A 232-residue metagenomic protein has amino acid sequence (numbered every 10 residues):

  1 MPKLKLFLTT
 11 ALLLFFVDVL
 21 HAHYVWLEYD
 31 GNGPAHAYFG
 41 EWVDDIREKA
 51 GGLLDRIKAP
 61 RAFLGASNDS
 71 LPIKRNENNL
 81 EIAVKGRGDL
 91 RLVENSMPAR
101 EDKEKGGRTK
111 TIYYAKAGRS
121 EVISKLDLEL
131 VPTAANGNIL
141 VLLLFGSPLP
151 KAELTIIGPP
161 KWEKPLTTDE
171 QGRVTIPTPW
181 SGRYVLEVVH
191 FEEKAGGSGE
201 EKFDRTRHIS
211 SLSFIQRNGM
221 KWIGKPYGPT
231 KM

Functional and structural regions predicted by a protein language model:
L4-F15: Sec-dependent N-terminal signal peptides
D18-A22: Sec/Tat signal peptide C-region and signal peptidase I cleavage site
H23-P34, D102-N138, P160, E200-M232: Beta-strand-rich domain onsets/edges
G33-I46, V131-F145: Beta-strand-rich structural segments
V43-E81: N-terminal, post-signal-peptide region of Sec/Tat-exported proteins
P60-N68, A152-L166: Short amphipathic beta-strand segments in non-cytosolic proteins
N76-L80, G86, T168-G182: Glycine-centered loop-to-beta-strand initiation motif
A83-D102, R183-F191: Short, aromatic- and glycine-rich surface loops/edge beta-strands on solvent-exposed regions
